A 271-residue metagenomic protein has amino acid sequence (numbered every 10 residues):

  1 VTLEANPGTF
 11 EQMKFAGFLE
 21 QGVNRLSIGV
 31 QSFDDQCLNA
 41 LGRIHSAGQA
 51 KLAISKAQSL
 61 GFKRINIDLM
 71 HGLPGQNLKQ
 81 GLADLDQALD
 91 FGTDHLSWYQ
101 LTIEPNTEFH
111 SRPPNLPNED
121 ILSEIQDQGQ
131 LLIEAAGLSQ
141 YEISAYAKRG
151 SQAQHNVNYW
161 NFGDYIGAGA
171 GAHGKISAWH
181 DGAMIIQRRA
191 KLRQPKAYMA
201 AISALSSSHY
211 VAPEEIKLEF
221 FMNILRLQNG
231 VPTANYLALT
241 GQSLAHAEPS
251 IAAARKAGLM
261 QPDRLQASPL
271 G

Functional and structural regions predicted by a protein language model:
V1-Q242: C-terminal scaffold of the Radical SAM
C37, L265-G271: Short, cationic-aromatic polyanion-contact patches
L131-L132, P249, D263-L265: Hydrophobic transmembrane signal anchors and adjacent membrane-proximal interface regions, especially in viral
G241-K256: Short amphipathic alpha-helical interaction segments
R255-L265: A short, conserved structural fragment
